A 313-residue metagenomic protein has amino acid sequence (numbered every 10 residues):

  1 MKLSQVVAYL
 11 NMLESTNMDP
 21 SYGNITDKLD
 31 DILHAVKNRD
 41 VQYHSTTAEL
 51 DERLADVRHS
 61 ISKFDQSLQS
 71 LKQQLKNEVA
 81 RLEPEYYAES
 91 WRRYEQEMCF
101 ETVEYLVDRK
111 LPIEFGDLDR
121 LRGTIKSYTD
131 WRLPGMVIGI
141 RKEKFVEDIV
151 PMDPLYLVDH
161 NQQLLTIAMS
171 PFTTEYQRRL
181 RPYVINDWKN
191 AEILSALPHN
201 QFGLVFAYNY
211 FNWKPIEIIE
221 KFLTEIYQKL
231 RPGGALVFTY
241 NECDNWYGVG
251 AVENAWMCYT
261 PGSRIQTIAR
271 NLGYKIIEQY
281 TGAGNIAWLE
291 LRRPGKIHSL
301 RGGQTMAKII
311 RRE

Functional and structural regions predicted by a protein language model:
K2-S195, K214-I219, A235-E313: Class I (Rossmann-like) S-adenosyl-L-methionine-dependent methyltransferase catalytic domain, capturing the SAM-binding
R132, Q201-F202: Local beta-strand N-terminus motif with an aromatic residue
F206: A conserved beta-strand element that flanks and buttresses the S-adenosyl-L-methionine
Y210: Hydrophobic adenine-recognition pocket in adenosine-nucleotide-binding enzymes
E220-P232: A short glycine-rich, Lys/Arg-flanked "PGG" loop and its adjoining helix->strand segment in the class I
